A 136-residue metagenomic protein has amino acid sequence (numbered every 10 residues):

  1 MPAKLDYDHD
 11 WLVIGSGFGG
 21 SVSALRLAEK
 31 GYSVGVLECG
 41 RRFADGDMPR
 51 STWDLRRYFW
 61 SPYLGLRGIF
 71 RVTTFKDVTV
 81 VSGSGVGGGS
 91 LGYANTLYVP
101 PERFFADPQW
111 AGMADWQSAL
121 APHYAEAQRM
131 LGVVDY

Functional and structural regions predicted by a protein language model:
M1-D8: A short, basic/flexible loop-to-alpha-helix module at the beginning of a structural domain
H9-V36: N-terminal Rossmann-like FAD-binding beta1-loop-alpha1 element of flavoenzymes
D10-W11, R67, D135: Short, contiguous strand/loop micro-motifs
Y32, C39-V99: N-terminal FAD cofactor-binding segment of flavoenzymes
G83-Y136: Rossmann-like flavin
